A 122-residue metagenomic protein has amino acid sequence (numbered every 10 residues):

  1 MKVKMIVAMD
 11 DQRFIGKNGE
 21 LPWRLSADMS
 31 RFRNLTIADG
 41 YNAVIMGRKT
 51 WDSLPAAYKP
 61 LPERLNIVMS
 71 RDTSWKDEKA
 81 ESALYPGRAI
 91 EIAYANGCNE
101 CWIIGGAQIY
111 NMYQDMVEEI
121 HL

Functional and structural regions predicted by a protein language model:
M1, G40-N42, R64, G97-E100: Short coil/turn segments at beta-strand junctions that form active-site/ligand-binding loops
M1-Q12: N-terminal nucleotide-binding beta1-loop-alpha1 segment
M5, S53, T73-L122: A glycine-rich beta-strand to alpha-helix segment that forms a phosphate/ribose-binding loop at ligand/cofactor sites
V7-M9, M46, S70, G105: Short beta-strand/turn micro-motifs composed of small residues that flank or help shape donor/cofactor-binding pockets
N18-P22, R31, T36-A83: Short, surface-exposed acidic-centric catalytic microdomains
R24-S26: Short, well-structured N-terminal submotif of metal-dependent ribonuclease cores
D28-T36, I90-Y94: Short, basic/hydrophobic alpha-helical segments
